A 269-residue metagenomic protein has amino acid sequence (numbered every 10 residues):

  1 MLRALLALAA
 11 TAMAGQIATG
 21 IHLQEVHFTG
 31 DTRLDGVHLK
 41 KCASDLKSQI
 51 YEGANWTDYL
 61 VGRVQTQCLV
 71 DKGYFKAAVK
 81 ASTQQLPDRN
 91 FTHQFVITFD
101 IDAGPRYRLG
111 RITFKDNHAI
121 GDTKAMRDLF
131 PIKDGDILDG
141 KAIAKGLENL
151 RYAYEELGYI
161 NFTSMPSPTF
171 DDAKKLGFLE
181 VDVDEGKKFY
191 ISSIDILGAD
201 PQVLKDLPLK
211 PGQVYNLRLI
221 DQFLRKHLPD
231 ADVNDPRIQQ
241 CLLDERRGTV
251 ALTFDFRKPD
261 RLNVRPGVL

Functional and structural regions predicted by a protein language model:
L2-A12: Sec-dependent N-terminal signal peptides
G15-L269: Periplasmic polypeptide-binding modules associated with outer-membrane biogenesis and secretion
